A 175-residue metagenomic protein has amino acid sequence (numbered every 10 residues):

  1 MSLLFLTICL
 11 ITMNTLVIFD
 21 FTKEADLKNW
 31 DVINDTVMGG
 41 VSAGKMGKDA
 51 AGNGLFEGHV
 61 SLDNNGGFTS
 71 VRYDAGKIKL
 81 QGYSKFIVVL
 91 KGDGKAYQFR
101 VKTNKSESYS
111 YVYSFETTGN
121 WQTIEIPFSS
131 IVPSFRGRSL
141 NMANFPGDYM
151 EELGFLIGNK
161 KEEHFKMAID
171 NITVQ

Functional and structural regions predicted by a protein language model:
M1-V17: Bacterial Sec-dependent N-terminal signal peptides
T12-Q175: Beta-rich carbohydrate-recognition modules and glycan-binding surfaces
